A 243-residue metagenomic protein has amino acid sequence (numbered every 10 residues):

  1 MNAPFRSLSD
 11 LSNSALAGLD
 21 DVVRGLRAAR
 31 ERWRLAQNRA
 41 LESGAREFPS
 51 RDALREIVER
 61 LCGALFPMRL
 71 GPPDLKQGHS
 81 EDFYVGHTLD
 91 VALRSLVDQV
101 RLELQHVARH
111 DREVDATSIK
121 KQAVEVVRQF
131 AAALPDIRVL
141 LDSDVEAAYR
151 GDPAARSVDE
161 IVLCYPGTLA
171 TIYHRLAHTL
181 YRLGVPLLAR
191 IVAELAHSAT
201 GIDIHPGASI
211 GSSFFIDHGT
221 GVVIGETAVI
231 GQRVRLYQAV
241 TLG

Functional and structural regions predicted by a protein language model:
M1-E194: Terminal amphipathic alpha-helical/low-complexity segments used for targeting or macromolecular assembly
A196-G243: Structural signal for interior beta-strand "rungs" in well-ordered beta-sheet cores of soluble enzyme domains
